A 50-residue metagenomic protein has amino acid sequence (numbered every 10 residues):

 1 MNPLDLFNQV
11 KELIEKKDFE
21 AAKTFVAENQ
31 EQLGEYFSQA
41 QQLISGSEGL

Functional and structural regions predicted by a protein language model:
M1-P3: Generic helix N-cap/helix-start motif at coil->alpha-helix transitions
F7, V26-A27: Inward-facing hydrophobic residues that define packing positions of alpha-helical scaffold repeats
E28-E48: Short, charge-rich amphipathic alpha-helical segments embedded in non-transmembrane helical bundles/solenoids
